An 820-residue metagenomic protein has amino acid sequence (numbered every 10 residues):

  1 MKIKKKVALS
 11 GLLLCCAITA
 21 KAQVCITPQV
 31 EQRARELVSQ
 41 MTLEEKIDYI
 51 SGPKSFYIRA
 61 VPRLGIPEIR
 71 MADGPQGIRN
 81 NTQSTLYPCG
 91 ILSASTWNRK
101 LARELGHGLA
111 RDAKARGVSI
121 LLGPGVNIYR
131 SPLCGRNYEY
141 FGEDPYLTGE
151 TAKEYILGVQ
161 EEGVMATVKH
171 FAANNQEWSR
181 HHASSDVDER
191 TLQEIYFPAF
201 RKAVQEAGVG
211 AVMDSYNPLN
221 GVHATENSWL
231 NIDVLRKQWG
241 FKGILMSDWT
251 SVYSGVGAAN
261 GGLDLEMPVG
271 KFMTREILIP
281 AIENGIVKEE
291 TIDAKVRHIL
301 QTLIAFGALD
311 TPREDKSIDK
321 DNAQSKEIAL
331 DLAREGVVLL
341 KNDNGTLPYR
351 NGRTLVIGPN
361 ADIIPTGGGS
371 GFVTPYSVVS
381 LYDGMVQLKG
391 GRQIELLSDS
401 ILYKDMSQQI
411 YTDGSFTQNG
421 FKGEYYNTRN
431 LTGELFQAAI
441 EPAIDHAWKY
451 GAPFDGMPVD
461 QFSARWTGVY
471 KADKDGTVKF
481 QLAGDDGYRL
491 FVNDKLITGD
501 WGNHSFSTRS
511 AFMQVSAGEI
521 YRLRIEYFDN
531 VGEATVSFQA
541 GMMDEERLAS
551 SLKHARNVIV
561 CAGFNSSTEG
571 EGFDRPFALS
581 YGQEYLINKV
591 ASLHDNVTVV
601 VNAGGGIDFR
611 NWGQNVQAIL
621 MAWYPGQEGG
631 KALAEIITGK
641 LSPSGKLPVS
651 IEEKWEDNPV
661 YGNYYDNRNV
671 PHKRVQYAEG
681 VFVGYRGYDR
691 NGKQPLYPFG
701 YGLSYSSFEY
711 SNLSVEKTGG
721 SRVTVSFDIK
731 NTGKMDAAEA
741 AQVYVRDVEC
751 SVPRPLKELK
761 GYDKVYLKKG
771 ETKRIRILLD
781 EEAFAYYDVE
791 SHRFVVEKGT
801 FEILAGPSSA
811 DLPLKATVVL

Functional and structural regions predicted by a protein language model:
M1-I26: Bacterial Sec-dependent N-terminal signal peptides
A22-V478, A483-Y786, V795-A810, V819-L820: Glycoside hydrolase catalytic-domain context in secreted enzymes
V789-E790: Flexible, membrane-facing loop/turn or short amphipathic-helix motifs that contact lipid bilayers or gate lipid-binding
K815: Short, structured beta-strand-loop surface elements
